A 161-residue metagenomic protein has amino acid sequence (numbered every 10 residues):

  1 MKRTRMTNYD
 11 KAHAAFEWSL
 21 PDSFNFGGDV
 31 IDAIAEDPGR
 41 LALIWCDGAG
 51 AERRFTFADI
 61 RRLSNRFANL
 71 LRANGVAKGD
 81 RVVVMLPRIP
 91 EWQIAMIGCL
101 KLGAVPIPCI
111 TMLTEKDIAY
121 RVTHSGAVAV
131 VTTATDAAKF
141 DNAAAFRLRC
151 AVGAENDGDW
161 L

Functional and structural regions predicted by a protein language model:
M1-L20, A145: N-terminal presequences and immediately downstream first alpha-helices
K2-R5, D22-L43, R62: A short N-terminal helical cap/helix-turn-helix that marks the beginning of AMP-binding/adenylate-forming
P21, D59, I107-I110: Short, flexible loop segments at the rims of nucleotide/cofactor-binding pockets, characterized by
N25, R54, V131: Short aromatic/basic micro-patch
G39-I89, Q93-I97, T114-A119: Conserved AMP-binding/adenylate-forming core of the ANL superfamily
A73-N74, I97, K101-L161: Structural core segment of the AMP-binding/adenylate-forming
